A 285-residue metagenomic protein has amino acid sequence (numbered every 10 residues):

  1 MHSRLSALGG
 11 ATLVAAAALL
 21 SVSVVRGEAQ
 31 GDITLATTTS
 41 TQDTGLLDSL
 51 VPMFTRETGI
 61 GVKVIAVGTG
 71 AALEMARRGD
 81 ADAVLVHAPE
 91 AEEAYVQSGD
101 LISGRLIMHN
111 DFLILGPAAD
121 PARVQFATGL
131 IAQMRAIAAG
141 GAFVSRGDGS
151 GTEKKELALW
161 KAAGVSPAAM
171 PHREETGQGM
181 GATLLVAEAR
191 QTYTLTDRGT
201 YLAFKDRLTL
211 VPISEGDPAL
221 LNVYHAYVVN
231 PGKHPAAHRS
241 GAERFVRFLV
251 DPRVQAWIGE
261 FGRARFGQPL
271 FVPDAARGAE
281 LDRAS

Functional and structural regions predicted by a protein language model:
M1-T12: Bacterial N-terminal signal peptides that target proteins for export
G10-S21: Bacterial N-terminal signal peptides
S21, G27-G61, I65, G70 (+6 more regions): Exported/periplasmic ABC-transporter solute-binding proteins
V86-R105, F112: Acidic, Gly/Pro-rich loop/turn segments at junctions of secondary structure
